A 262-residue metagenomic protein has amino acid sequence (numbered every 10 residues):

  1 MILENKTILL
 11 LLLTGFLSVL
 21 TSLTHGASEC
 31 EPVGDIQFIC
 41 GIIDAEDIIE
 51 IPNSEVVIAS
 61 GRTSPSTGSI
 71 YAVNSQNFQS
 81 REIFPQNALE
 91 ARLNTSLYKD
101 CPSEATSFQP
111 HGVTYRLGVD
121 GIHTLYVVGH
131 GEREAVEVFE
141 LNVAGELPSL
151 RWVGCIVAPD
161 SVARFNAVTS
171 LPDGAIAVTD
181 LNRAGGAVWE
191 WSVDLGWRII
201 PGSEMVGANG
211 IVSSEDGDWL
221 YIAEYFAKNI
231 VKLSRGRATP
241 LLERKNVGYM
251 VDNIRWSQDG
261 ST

Functional and structural regions predicted by a protein language model:
L10-V19: Bacterial N-terminal signal peptides
A27-D44, L150: A short helix->beta-strand "capping" segment at the edge of beta-propeller domains
G41-S54, L89-V119, S149-I176, N182-A187 (+2 more regions): Beta-rich, blade/repeat-based domains predominating in secreted/periplasmic proteins but also intracellular
V57-A91: Beta-propeller domains
V57-S60, V127, V178-T179, I222: Residue position within the beta-strands of beta-propeller blades
T63-T67, E132-R133, R183, A227-N229: Short glycine/acidic-enriched loop and turn motifs that connect beta-strands
S69-Y71, A135-E137, G186-W189, N229-V231: A short loop-to-beta-strand structural motif that recurs across blades of beta-propeller domains
N74-F78, L141-G145, W191-L195, S234-A238: Short loop/turn segments that connect beta-strands within beta-propeller blades
